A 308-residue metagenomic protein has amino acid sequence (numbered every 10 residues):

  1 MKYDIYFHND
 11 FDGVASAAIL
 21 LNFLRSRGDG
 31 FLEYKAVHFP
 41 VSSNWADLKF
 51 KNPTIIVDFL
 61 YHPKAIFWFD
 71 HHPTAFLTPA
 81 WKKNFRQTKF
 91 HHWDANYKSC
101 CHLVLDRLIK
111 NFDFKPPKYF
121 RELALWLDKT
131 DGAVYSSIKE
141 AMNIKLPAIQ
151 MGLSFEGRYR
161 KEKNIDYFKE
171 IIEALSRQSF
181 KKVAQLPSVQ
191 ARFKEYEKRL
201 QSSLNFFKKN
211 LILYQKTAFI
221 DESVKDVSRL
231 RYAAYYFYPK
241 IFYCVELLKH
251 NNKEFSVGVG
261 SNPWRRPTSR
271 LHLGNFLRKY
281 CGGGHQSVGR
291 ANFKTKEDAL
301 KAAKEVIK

Functional and structural regions predicted by a protein language model:
M1-P147, K194-V224, S228-Y243, L247-K308: Replace "Mg2+/Mn2+-dependent" with "divalent metal-dependent
G152-A191: Long, charge-rich alpha-helical interaction segments
